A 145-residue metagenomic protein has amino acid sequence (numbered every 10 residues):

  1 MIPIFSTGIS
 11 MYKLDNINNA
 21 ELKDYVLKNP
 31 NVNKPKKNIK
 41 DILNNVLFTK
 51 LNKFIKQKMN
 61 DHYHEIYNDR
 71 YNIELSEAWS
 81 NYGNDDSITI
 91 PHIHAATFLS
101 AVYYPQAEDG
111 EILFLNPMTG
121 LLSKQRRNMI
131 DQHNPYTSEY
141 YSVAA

Functional and structural regions predicted by a protein language model:
M1-Y71, W79-N81, I88: Non-heme Fe(II)/2-oxoglutarate
I4, N72, I93-T97: A generic structural micro-feature
S80-A145: Catalytic core of non-heme Fe(II) oxygenases with the double-stranded beta-helix
